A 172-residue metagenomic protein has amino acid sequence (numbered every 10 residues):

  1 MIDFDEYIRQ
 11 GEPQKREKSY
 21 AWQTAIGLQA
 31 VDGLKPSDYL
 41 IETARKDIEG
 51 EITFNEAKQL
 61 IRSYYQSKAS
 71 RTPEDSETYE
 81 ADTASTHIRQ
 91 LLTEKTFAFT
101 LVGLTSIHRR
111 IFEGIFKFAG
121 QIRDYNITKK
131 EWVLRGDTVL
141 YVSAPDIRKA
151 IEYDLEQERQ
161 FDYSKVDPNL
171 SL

Functional and structural regions predicted by a protein language model:
M1-L172: FIC/Doc superfamily catalytic core
